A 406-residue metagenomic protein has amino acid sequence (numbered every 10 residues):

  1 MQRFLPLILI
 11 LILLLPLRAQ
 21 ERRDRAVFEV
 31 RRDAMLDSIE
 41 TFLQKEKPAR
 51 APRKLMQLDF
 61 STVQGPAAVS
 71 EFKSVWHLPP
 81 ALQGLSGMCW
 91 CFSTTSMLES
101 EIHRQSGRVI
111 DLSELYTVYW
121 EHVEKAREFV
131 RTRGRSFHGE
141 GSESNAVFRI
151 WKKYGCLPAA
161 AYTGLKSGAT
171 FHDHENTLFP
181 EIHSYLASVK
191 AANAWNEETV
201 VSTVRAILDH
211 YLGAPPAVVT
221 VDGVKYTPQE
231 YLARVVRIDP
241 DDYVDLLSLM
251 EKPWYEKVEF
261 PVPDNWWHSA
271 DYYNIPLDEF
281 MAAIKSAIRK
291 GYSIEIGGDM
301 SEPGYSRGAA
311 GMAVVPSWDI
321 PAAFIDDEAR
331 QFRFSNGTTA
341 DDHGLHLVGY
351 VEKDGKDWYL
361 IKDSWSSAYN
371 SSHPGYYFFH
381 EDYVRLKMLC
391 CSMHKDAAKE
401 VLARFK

Functional and structural regions predicted by a protein language model:
M1-R22: Bacterial Sec-dependent N-terminal signal peptides
E21-P79: N-terminal regions that are enriched for targeting/export leaders and immediately downstream pro/stem segments
E21-R23, E198, S202-K406: Active-site signature of cysteine proteases
A67-Q83, R108-T117: An N-terminal structural lobe/cap that precedes and organizes the functional/catalytic core across diverse proteins
V75-G87, T132-H138, W267-N274, A283-I284 (+1 more regions): Second-shell loop/turn segments in exported
S86, W90-I102, S106: Alpha-helical support elements that line or immediately flank enzyme active sites and cofactor-binding pockets
C91, Y116-Y119, V147-I150, P158-A161 (+4 more regions): Structural recognition of the beta-strand scaffold that forms the well-ordered cores of secreted hydrolase catalytic
E114-D222: Papain-like cysteine protease catalytic cores
